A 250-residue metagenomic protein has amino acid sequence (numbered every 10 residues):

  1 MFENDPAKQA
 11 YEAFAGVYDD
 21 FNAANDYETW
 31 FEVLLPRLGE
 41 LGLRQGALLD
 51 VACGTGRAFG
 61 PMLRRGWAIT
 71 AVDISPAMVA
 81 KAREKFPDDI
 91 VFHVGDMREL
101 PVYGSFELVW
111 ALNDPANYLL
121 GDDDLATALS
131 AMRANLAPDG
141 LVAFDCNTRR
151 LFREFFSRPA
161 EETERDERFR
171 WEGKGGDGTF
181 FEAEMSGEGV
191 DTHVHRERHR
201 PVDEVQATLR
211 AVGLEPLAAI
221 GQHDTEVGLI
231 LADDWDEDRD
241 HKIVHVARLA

Functional and structural regions predicted by a protein language model:
M1-R44: Conserved class I S-adenosyl-L-methionine
L49, G56-E99: Class I SAM-dependent methyltransferase SAM/SAH-binding core
P101-L108: A short acidic, Gly/Pro-enriched loop at the edge of an enzyme's catalytic core that lines a small-molecule cofactor
L112-D114: Residues lining the SAM
A126-P138: A short glycine-rich, Lys/Arg-flanked "PGG" loop and its adjoining helix->strand segment in the class I
A143-T208: SAM-dependent methyltransferase
E204, T208-A250: C-terminal lobe and adjacent flexible extensions of AdoMet/dcAdoMet transferase-like proteins
